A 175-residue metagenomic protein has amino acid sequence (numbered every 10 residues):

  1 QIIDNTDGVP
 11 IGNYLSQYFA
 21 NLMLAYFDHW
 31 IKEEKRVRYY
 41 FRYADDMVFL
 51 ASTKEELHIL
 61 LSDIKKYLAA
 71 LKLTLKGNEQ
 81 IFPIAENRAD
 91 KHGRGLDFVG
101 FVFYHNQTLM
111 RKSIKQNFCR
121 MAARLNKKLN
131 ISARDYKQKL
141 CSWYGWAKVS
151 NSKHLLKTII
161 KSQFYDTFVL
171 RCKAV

Functional and structural regions predicted by a protein language model:
Q1-A44, V48-K65, L71, N78 (+4 more regions): Conserved polymerase palm-domain catalytic core
D4-T6, H58-I59, G77, I81-V175: Right-hand nucleic-acid polymerase module
K66-Y67, M121: Juxtamembrane helix-loop transition sites at the ends of transmembrane segments in multi-pass membrane proteins
A70-L71, T158: Juxtamembrane/interface motifs at transmembrane-helix termini
